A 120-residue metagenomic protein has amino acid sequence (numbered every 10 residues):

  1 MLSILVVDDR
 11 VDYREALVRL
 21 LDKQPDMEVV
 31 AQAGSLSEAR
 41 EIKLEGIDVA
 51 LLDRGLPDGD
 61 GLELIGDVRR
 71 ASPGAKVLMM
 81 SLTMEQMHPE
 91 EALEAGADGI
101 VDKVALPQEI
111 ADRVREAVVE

Functional and structural regions predicted by a protein language model:
L2-Y13, L17-L21: Conserved acidic segment of CheY-like receiver
Q32-V49: Acidic, metal-coordinating helix/loop segments flanking the phosphotransfer/catalytic sites of two-component signaling
G34-S35, D60-E63: Acidic catalytic/metal-coordinating carboxylates
G55-L56: The short loop immediately C-terminal to the conserved phospho-acceptor aspartate in CheY-like receiver
L62-P73: Short amphipathic alpha-helix used as the core "switch/output" element in two-component signaling
E63, M84-V101, A105, D112: Alpha4 helix (beta4-alpha4-beta5 surface) of REC/receiver domains from two-component response regulators
I110-E120: Receiver (REC) domain switch/output surface
